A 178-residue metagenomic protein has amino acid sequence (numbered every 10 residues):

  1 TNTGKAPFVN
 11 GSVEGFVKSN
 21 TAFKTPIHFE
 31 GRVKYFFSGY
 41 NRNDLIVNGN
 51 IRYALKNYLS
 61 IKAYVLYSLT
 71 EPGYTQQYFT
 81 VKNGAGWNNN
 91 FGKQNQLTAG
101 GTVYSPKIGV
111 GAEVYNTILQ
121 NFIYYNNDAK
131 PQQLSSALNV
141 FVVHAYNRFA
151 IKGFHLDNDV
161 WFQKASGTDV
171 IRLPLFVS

Functional and structural regions predicted by a protein language model:
T1-S178: Exposed, low-structure sequence patches enriched in small/polar residues
